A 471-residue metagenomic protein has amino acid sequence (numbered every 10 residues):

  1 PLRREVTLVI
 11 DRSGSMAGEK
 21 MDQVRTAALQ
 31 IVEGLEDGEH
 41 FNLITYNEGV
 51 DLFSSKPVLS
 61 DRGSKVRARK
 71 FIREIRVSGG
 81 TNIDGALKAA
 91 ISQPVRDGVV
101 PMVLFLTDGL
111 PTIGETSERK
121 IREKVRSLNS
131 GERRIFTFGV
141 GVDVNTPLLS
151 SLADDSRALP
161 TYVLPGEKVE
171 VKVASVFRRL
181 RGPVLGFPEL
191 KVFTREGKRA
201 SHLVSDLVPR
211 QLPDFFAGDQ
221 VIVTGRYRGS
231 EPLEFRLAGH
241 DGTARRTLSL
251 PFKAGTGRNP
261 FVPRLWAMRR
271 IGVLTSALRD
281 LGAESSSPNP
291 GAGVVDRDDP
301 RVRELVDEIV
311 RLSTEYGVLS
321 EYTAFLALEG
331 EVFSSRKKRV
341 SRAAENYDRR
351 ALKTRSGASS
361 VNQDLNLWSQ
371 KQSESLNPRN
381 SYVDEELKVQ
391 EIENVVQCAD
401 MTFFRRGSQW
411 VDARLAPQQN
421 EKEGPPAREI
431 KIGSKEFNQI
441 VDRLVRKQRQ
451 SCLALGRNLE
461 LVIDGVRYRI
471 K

Functional and structural regions predicted by a protein language model:
P1-V9, I31, S156-L159, V163 (+7 more regions): An acidic, Ser/Thr-enriched
L2-V58, D84-I91, V95, V99-T107 (+3 more regions): Von Willebrand factor
S15-G18, R96, T112, S230-L233 (+3 more regions): Short beta-strands and strand-coil junctions in structured, solvent-facing domains, enriched
A17, P57, R62, R73-T81: Flexible beta-alpha connector loops of hexameric P-loop NTPases
R25-V32, K65, R69-I72, I83-I91 (+7 more regions): Extracytoplasmic/secreted envelope proteins and their assembly/folding machinery, especially bacterial periplasmic
L29-D37, R73-V77, I91-R96, R126-S130 (+3 more regions): Sec-exported extracytoplasmic/periplasmic mature domains
G109-D155, L159-L164, K168-A174, H240 (+1 more regions): VWA/integrin I-like adhesion module and closely mimicked acidic/polar interface patches used
R446-K447, S451-K471: C-terminal partner/receptor-binding element of secreted or periplasmic proteins
